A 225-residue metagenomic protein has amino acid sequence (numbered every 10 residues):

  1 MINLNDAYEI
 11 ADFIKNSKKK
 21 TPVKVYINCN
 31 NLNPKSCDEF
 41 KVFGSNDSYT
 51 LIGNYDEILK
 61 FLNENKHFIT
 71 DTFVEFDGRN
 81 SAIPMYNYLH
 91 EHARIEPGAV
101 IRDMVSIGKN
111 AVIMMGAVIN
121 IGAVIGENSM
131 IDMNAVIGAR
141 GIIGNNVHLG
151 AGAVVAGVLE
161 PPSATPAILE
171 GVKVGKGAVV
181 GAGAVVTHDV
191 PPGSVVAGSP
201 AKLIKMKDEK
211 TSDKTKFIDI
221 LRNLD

Functional and structural regions predicted by a protein language model:
M1-E91, S212-D225: Terminal amphipathic alpha-helical/low-complexity segments used for targeting or macromolecular assembly
F61, V158, M206: Residues that scaffold the ATP/ADP-binding catalytic core of kinase and kinase-like folds
Y88-A197, A201-L203: Structural signal for interior beta-strand "rungs" in well-ordered beta-sheet cores of soluble enzyme domains
D189-D225: C-terminal appended segment following the main domain
